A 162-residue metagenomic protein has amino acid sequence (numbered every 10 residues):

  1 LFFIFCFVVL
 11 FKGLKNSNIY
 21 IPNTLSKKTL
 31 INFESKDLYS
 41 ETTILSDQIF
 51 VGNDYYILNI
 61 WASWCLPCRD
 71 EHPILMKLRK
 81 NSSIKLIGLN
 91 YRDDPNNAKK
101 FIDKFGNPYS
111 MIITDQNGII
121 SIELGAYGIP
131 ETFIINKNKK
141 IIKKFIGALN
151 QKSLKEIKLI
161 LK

Functional and structural regions predicted by a protein language model:
L1-K36: N-terminal targeting signals for export/organelle localization
T29, D54, Y127-I129: Short, small/polar residue-rich loop motifs at catalytic or cofactor-binding pockets
N32, S83-I84, Y109-S110: A generic structural signal for alpha->beta connector loops
L38-S40, K137: Short, ordered coil/turn segments that flank beta-strands lining enzyme active or ligand-binding pockets
L45-R69, L75: Short active-site neighborhood of thiol/selenol oxidoreductases, capturing the structured segment around
I57-L58, L86, T132: Hydrophobic beta-strand anchors of alpha/beta hydrolase catalytic cores
R69-G106, Q116-I122: Structural microenvironment flanking redox-active thiols in thiol-disulfide oxidoreductases
D103-P108, D115-L161: Thiol/disulfide oxidoreductase modules built on the thioredoxin-like
